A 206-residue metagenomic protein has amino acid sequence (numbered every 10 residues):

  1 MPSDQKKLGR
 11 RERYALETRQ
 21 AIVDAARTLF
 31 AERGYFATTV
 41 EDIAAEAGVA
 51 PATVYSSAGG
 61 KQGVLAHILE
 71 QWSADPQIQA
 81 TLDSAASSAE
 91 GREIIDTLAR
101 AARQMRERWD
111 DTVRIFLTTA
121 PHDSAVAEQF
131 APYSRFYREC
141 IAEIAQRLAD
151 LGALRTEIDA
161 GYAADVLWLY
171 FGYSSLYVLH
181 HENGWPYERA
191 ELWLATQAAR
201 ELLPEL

Functional and structural regions predicted by a protein language model:
M1-E17: N-terminal intrinsically disordered/low-complexity leader segments
P2, A21, A25, L29-G63 (+1 more regions): Helix-turn-helix
V40, L69-P76: Short, basic, alpha-helical segments at the C-terminal edge of helix-turn-helix-like DNA-binding modules
A58, T118-D123, Y170-Y173: Short helix-capping/turn signature of helix-turn-helix
G63, H67, A80-R108, A164: Hydrophobic alpha-helical connector segments
R103-L117, A125-L151, G161-D165, L192 (+1 more regions): Amphipathic alpha-helical packing segments from all-alpha helical-bundle domains
A149-Q197, E205-L206: Hydrophobic/aromatic-rich alpha-helical bundle segments in the mid-to-C-terminal region
